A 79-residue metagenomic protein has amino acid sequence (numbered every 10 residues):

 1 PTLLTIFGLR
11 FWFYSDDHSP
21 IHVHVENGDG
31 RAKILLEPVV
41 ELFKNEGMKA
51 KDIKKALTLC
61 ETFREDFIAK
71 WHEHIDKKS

Functional and structural regions predicted by a protein language model:
P1-G8, D29-R31, I53-K54, T58: Multi-pass alpha-helical transmembrane bundles in non-GPCR membrane proteins that perform intramembrane catalysis
P1-I21: Short, charged/polar N-terminal "headpieces" of proteins
L3, E41-N45, F63, F67: Generic preference for hydrophobic/aromatic residues in regular secondary structure cores
Y14-A50: A short, structured beta-strand/loop element
A50-S79: C-terminal structural segments of small proteins and small subunits
